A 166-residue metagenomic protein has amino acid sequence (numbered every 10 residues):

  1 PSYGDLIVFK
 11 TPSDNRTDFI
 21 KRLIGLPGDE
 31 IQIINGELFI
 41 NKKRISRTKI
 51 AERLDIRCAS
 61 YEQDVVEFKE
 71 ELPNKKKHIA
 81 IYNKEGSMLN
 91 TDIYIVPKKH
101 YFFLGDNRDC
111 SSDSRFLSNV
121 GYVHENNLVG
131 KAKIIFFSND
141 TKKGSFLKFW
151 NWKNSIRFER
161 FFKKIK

Functional and structural regions predicted by a protein language model:
P1-K166: Soluble "head" domains of membrane/secretory-pathway proteins
